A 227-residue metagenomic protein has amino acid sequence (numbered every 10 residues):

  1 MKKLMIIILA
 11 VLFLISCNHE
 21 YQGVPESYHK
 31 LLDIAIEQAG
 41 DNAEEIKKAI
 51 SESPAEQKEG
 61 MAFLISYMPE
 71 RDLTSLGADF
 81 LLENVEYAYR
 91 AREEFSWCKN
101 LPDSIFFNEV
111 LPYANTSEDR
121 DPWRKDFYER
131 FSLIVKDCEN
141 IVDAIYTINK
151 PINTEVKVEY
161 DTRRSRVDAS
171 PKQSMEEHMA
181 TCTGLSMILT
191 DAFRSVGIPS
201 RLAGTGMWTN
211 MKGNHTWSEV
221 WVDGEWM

Functional and structural regions predicted by a protein language model:
L4-F13: Sec-dependent N-terminal signal peptides
L9, Q38-G40, A192, N210: A generic structural signal for short, solvent-exposed coil/turn residues that cap or connect secondary-structure
L12-S16, T181: The N-terminal extracellular segments of secreted preproproteins, especially immediately downstream of signal
C17-D161, S174, S195, V222-M227: N-terminal accessory/pre-domain segments preceding catalytic cores
E139, A144, K150, T162-K172 (+2 more regions): Hydrophobic/aromatic-rich core segments of domains that either
